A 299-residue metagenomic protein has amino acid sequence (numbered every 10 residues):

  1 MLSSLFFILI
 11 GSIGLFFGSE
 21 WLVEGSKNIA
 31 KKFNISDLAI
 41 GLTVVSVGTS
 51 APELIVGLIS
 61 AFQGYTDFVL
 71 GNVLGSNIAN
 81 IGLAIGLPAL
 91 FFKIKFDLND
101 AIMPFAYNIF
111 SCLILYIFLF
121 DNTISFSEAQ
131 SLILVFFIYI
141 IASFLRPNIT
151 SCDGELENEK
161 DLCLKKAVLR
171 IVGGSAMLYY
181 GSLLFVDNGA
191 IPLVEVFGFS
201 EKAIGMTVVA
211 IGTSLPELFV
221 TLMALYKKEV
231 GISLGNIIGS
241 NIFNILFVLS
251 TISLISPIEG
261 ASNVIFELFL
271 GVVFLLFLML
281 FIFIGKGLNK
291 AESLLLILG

Functional and structural regions predicted by a protein language model:
M1-G299: Hydrophobic alpha-helical segments, chiefly the membrane-spanning helices and signal/signal-anchor peptides
